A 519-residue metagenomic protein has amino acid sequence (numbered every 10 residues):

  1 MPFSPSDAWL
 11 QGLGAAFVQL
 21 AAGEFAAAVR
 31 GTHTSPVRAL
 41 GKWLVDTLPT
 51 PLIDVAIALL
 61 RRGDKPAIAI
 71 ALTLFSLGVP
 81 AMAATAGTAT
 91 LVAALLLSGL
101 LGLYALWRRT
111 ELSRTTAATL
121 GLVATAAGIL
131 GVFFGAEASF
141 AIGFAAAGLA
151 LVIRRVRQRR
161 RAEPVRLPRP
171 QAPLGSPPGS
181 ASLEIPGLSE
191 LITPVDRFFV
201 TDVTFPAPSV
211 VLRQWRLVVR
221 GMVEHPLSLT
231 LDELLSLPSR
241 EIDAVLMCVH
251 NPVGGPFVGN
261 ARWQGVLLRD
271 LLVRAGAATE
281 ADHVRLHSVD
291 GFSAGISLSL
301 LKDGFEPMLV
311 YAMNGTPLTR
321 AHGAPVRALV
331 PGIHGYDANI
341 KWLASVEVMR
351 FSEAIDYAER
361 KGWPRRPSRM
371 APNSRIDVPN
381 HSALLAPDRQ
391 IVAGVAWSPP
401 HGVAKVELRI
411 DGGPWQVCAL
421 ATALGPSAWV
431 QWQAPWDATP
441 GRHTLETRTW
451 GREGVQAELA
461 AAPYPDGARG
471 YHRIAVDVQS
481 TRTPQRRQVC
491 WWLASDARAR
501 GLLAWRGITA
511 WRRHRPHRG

Functional and structural regions predicted by a protein language model:
F3, D7-A15, A67-A71, A93 (+3 more regions): Alpha-helical transmembrane segments of integral membrane proteins
S4, A8, S35, L60-I68 (+1 more regions): Membrane-helix interfacial "entry" motifs
D7-T32: N-terminal signal-anchor transmembrane alpha helix
A15, Q19, G23, V45 (+1 more regions): Alpha-helical transmembrane segments in multi-pass membrane proteins
V37-L59: Extracytosolic (periplasmic/ER-lumenal) interhelical loops and adjacent juxtamembrane/interface segments of multi-pass
R61-A84, L96-G99: Hydrophobic alpha-helical transmembrane segments
L91-S182: Hydrophobic helices that insert into or interface with lipid environments
V165-R515: Structured, non-membrane catalytic/scaffold regions adjacent to prosthetic-group chemistry
